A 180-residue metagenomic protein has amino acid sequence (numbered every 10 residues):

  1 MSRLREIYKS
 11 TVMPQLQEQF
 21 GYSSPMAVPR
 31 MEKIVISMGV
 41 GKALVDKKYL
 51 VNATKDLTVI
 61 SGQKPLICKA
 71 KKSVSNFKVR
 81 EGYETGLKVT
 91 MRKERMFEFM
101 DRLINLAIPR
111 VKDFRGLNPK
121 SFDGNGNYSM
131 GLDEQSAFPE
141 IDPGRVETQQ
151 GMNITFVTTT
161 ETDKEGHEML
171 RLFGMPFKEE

Functional and structural regions predicted by a protein language model:
M1-E180: Ribosome-associated RNA-binding proteins
